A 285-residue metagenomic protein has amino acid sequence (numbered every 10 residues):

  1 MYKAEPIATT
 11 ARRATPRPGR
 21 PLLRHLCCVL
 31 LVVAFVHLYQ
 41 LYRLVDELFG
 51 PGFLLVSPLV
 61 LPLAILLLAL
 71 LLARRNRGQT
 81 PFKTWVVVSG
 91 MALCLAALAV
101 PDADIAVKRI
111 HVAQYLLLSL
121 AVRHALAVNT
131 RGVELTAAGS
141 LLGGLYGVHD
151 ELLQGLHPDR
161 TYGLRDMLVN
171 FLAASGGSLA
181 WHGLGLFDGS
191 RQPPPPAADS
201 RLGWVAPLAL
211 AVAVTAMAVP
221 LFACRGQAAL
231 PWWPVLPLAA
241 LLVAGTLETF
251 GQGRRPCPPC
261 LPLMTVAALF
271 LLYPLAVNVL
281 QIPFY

Functional and structural regions predicted by a protein language model:
Y2-H149, G155, L164, S178-L179 (+1 more regions): Bulky hydrophobic segments
L168-L172: Pore- or pathway-lining transmembrane helices of multi-pass membrane proteins that form conduits for solutes/ions
